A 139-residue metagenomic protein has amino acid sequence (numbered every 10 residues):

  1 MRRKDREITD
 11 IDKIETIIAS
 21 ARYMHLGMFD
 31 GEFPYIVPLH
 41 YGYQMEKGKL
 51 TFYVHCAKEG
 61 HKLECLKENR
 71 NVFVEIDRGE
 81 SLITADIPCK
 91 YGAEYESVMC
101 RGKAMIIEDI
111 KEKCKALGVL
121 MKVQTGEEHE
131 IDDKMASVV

Functional and structural regions predicted by a protein language model:
M1-A19: Extreme N-terminal tail/first-helix region
R2-R3, S81-V139: Charged, gly/pro-rich active-site loop segments
R6, E15, H61-L63, V74: Anion-coordinating catalytic cores for phosphoryl-, nucleotidyl-, and glycosidic chemistry
I18, C65-L66, L120: A generic structural signal for nonpolar/aromatic side chains embedded in well-ordered alpha-helices
A21-K58: Short beta-strand segments
L26, V72-I76: Short conserved beta-strand and strand-loop elements enriched in small hydrophobics with frequent Asp/Gly
F33, L66, G92-E96: A generic structural micro-feature
L50-V72: Compact nucleic-acid interaction/catalytic patches
